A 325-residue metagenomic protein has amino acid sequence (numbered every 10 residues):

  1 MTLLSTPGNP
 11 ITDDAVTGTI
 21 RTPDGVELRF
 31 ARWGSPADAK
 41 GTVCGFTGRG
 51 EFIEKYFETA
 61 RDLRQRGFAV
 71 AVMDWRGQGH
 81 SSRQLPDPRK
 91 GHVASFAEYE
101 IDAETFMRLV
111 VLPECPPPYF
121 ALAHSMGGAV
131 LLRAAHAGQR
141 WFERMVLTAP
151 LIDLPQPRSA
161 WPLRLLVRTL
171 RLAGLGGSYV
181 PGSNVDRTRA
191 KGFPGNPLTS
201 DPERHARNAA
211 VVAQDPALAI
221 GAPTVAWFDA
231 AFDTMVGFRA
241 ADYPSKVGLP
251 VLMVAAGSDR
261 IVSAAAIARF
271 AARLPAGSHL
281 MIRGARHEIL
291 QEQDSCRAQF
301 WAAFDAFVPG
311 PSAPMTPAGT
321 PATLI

Functional and structural regions predicted by a protein language model:
T2-S35: N-terminal cap/lid segment of alpha/beta-hydrolase-fold proteins
I53, A60-P86: Conserved alpha/beta-hydrolase
G91-V111: Alpha/beta-hydrolase active-site loop
P113-S125: Alpha/beta-hydrolase fold nucleophile elbow
L131-A219: Alpha/beta-hydrolase-fold enzymes
V247, M253-A255, D259: Short beta-strand/loop motif that positions the catalytic acidic residue of the alpha/beta-hydrolase fold
R260-A266: Conserved alpha/beta-hydrolase "acid-adjacent" motif
S278, R283-I325: Catalytic active-site module of serine/aspartate enzymes centered on a nucleophile-bearing elbow/loop
